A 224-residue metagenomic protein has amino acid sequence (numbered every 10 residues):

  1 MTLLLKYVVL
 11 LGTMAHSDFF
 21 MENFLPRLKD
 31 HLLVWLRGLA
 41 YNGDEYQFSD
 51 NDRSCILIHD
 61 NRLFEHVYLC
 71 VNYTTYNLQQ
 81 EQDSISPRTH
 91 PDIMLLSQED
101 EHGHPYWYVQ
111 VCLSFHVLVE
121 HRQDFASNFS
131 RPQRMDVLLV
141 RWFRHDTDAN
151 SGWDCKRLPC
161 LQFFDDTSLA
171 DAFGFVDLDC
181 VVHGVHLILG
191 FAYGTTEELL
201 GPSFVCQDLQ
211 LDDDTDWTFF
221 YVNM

Functional and structural regions predicted by a protein language model:
M1-M224: Terminal interaction-prone segments of large eukaryotic proteins
